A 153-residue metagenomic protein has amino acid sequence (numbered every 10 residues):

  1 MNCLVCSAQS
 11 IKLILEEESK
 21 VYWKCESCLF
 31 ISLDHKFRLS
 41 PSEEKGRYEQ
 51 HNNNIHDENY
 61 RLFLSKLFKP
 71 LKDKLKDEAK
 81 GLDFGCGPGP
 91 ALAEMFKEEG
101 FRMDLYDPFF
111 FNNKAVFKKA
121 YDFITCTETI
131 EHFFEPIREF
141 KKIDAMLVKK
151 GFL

Functional and structural regions predicted by a protein language model:
M1-F123, T127, F140: Conserved N-terminal segment of class I S-adenosyl-L-methionine
E128, H132: A short His-aromatic
F134-R138: Short N-terminal helix/helix-N-cap motif within the alpha/beta-hydrolase-1
F140-F152: A short glycine-rich, Lys/Arg-flanked "PGG" loop and its adjoining helix->strand segment in the class I
